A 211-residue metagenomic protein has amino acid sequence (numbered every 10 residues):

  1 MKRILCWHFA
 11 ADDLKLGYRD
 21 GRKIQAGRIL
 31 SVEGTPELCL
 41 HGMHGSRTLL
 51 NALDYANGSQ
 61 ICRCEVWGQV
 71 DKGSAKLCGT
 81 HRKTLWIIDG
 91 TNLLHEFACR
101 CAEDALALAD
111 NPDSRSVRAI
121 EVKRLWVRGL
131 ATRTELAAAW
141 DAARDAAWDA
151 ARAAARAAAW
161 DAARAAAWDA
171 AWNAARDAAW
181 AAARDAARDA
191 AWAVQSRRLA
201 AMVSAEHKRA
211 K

Functional and structural regions predicted by a protein language model:
M1-K211: Short, glycine-biased loop/turn motifs at secondary-structure junctions and in low-complexity Ser/Thr/Pro-rich termini
